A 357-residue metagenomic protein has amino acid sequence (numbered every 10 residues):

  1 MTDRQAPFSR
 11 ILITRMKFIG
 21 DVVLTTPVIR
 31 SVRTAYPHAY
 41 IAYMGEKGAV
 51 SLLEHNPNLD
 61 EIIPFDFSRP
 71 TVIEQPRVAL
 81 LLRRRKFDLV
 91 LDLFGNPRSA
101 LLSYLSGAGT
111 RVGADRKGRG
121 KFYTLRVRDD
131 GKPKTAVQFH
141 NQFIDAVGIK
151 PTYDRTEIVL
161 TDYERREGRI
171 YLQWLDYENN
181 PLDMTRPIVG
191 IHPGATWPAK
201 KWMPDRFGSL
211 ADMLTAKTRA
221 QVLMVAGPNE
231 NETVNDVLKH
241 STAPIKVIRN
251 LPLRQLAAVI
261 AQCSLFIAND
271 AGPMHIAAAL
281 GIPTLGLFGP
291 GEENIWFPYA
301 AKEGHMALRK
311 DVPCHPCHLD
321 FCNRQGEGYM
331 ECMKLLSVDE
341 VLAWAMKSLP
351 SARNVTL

Functional and structural regions predicted by a protein language model:
M1-L357: Catalytic machinery of carbohydrate-active enzymes, primarily nucleotide-sugar-dependent glycosyltransferases
